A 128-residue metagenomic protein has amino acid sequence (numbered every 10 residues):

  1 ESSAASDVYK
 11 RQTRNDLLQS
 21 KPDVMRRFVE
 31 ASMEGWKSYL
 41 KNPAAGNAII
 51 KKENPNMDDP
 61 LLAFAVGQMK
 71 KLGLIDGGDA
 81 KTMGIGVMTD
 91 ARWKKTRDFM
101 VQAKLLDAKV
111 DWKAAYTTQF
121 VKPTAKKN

Functional and structural regions predicted by a protein language model:
E1-A5, Y9: Single conserved hydrophobic/aromatic residue that forms the stacking wall/gate of nucleotide- or nucleobase-binding
S6, Q68, T117-Q119: Short secondary-structure boundary/hinge segments and terminal tails
K10-D23: A bilobed periplasmic-binding-protein/Venus flytrap-type ligand-binding module shared by bacterial periplasmic
S20-L105: Secondary-structure end/capping motifs
W93-N128: Conserved C-terminal helix/tail region of periplasmic/extracytoplasmic solute-binding proteins
